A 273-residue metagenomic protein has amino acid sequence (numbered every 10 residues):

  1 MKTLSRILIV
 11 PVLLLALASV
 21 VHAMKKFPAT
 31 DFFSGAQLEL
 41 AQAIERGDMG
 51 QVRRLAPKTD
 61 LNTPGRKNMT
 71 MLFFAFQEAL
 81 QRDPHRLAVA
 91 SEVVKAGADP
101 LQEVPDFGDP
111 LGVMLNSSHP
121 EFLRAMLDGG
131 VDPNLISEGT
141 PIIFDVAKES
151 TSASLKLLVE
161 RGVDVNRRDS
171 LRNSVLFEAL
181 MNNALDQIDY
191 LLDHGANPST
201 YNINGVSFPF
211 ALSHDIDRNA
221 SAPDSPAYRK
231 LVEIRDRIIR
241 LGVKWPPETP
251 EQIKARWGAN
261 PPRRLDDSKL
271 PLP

Functional and structural regions predicted by a protein language model:
M1-V12: N-terminal Sec-pathway targeting helices
L14-V20: Hydrophobic h-region of N-terminal signal peptides that target proteins for export in Gram-negative bacteria
M24-Q51, P57, R66: N-terminal leader/linker segments that initiate helical-solenoid repeat arrays
K25-E39, H194, I203, L212-P273: Ankyrin-repeat-protein effector appendages
F32-L40, P64-A79, E103-V113, I136-D145 (+3 more regions): Ankyrin-repeat boundary/"N-cap" motif
Q42-G47, F74-R86, V113-H119, D145-T151 (+2 more regions): Ankyrin repeat A-helix N-terminal signature
R53-D60, A88-D99, R124-D132, K156-D164 (+2 more regions): Ankyrin repeat domain, specifically the short helix-to-loop turn at the C-terminus of the second helix of each repeat
R161, D169, M181-Q187, L192-H194 (+3 more regions): Alpha-helical protein-protein interaction modules
